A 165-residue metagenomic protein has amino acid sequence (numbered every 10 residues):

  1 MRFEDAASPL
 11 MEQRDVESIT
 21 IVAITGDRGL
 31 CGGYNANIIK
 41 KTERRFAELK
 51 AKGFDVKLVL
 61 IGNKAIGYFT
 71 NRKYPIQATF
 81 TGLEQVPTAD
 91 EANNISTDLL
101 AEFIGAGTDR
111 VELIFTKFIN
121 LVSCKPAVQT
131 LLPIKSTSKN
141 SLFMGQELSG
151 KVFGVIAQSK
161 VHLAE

Functional and structural regions predicted by a protein language model:
M1-E165: C-terminal beta-strand-loop-alpha-helix "lid" module of Rossmann-like NAD(P)-dependent dehydrogenases
